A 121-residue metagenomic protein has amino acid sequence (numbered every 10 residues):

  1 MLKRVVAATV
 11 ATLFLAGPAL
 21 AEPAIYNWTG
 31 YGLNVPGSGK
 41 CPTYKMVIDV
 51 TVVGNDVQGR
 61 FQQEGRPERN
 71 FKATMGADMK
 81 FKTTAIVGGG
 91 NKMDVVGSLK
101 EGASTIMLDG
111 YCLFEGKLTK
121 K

Functional and structural regions predicted by a protein language model:
M1-A7: Bacterial N-terminal signal peptides that target proteins for export
A7-A8, G116: General helical structural elements
A8-A16: Bacterial N-terminal signal peptides
G17-A21: Sec/Tat signal peptide C-region and signal peptidase I cleavage site
E22-K121: Central antiparallel beta-sheet cores of small beta-barrel/beta-sandwich binding domains
